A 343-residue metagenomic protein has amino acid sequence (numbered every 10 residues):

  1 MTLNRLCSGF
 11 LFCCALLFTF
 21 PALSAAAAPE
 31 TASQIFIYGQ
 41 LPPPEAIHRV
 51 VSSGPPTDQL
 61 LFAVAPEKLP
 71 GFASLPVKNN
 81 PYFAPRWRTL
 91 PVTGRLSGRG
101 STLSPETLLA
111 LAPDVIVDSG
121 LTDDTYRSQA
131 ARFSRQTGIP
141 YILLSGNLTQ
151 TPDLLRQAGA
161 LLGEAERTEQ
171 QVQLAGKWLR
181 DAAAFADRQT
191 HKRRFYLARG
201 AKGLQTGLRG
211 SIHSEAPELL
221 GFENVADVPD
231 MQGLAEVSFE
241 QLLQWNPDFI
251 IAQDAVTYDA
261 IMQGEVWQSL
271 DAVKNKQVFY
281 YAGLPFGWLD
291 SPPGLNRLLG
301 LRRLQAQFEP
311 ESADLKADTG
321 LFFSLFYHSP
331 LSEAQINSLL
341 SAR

Functional and structural regions predicted by a protein language model:
T2-L6, F12, F18-L60, A165-A198 (+2 more regions): Bacterial Sec-exported substrate-binding components of ABC uptake systems
F36, T93-E106, D230-F239: Short helix-initiation/N-cap motifs at beta->coil->alpha
S53, T57-A110, V115-D124, F222-V225: A short, structured surface patch at a secondary-structure boundary
V77-K78, S97, T206-G233: Alpha-helical, coiled-coil/dimerization segments enriched in small aliphatic residues
N79-N80, R99-G100, T122-Q129, L143-Q157 (+1 more regions): Extracytoplasmic ligand-binding site segments that recognize negatively charged/polar headgroups
T122-R135, A252-Q268: A ligand-binding cleft/hinge motif common to bilobed small-molecule-binding domains
T149-R156, A160, E169, T190 (+1 more regions): Structured C-terminal subdomain patch of bacterial secreted/periplasmic proteins
A226, G233-T257: Ligand-binding pocket segment of bilobal, Venus flytrap-like solute-binding proteins
